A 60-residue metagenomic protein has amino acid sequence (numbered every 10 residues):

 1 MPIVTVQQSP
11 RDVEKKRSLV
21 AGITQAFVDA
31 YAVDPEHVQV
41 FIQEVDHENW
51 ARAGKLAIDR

Functional and structural regions predicted by a protein language model:
M1-R60: A domain-level signal for the structural core that forms small-molecule/cofactor-binding pockets and catalytic centers
